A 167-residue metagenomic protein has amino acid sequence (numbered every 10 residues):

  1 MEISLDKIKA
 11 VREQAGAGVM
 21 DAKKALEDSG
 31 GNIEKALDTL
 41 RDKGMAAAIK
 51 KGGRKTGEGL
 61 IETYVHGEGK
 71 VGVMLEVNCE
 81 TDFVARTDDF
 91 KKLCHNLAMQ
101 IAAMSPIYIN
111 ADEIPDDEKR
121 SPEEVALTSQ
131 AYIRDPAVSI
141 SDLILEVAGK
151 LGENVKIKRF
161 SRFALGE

Functional and structural regions predicted by a protein language model:
E2-E167: N-terminal assembly/interaction segments in proteins that build large macromolecular machines
